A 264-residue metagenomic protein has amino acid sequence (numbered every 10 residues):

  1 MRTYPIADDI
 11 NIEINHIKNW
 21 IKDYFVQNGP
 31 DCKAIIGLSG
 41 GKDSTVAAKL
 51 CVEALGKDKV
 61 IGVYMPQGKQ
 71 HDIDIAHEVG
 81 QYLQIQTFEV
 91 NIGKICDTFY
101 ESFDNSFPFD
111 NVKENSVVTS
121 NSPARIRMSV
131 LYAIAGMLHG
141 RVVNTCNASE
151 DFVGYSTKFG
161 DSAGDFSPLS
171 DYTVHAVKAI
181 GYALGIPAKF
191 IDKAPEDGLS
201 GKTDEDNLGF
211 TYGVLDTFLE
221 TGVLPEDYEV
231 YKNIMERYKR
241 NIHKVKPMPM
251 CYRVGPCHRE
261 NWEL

Functional and structural regions predicted by a protein language model:
M1-I36, L50, D58-I61, Q67-G68 (+5 more regions): ATP/NTP-dependent adenylation/nucleotidyl-transfer catalytic domains that generate, transfer, or process NMP-activated
G41: Conserved G/P- and acidic residue-centered "switch" motifs that form tight phosphate/ATP-binding loops in soluble
S44-A48, I73-H77: Short, surface-exposed alpha-helical segments at coil->helix boundaries
E53: Primarily recognizes the serine-hydrolase "nucleophile elbow" in alpha/beta-hydrolase and SGNH/GDSL folds
I126: His/acidic metal-ligating clusters that form di-metal
